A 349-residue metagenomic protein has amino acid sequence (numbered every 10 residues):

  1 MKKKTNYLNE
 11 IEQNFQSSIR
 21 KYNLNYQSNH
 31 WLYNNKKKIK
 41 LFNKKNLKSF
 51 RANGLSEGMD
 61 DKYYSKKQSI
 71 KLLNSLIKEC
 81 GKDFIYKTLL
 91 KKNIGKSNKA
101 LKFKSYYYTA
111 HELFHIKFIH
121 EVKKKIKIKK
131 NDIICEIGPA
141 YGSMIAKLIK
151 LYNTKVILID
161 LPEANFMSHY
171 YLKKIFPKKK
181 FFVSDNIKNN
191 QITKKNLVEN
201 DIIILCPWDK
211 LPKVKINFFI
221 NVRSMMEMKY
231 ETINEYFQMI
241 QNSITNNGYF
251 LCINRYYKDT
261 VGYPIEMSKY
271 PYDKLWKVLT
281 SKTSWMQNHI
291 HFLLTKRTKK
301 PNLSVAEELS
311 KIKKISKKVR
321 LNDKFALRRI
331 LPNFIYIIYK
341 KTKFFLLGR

Functional and structural regions predicted by a protein language model:
M1-A110, L303-R329: N-terminal accessory regions of S-adenosyl-L-methionine
E112-K130: Conserved alpha-helix/loop element of class I SAM-dependent methyltransferases that forms part of the SAM/SAH-binding
K130-A140: Conserved class I S-adenosyl-L-methionine
Y141-Y152: Conserved SAM-binding loop of SAM-dependent methyltransferases across substrates and taxa, primarily the Class I
L172-P212: S-adenosyl-L-methionine
I220: A conserved beta-strand element that flanks and buttresses the S-adenosyl-L-methionine
N234-N246: A short glycine-rich, Lys/Arg-flanked "PGG" loop and its adjoining helix->strand segment in the class I
N246-Y256: Conserved beta-strand signature within the Rossmann-like core of class I S-adenosyl-L-methionine
